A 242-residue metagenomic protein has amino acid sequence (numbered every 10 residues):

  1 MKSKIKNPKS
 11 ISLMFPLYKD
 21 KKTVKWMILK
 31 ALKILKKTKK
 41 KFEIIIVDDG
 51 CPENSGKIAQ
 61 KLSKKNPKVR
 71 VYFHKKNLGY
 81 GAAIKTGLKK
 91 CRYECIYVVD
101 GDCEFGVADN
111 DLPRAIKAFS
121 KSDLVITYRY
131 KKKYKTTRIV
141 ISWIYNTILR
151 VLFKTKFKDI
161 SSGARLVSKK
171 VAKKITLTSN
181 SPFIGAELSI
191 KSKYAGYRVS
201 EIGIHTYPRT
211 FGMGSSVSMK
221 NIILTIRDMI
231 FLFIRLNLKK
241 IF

Functional and structural regions predicted by a protein language model:
M1-K9, K22, K154, T178-F242: Hydrophobic helical membrane-anchoring modules
P8-I11, L32-I45, P67-R70: Short loop->beta transition adjacent to catalytic acidic/histidine clusters or analogous donor-positioning motifs
D20-L35: Short, well-formed alpha-helical segments that are part of the catalytic scaffolds of diverse glycosyltransferases
D20-T23, C51, Y80: Donor nucleotide-sugar binding loop of glycosyltransferases
F42, G56-K90: Conserved donor nucleotide-binding strand/loop of the catalytic core
D48-G56, C103: A conserved acidic beta->alpha catalytic loop
H74-K90, C95-V98, V107-P182, R209-R227 (+1 more regions): Acceptor/aglycone-binding surface of glycosyltransferases and processive sugar-polymer synthases
